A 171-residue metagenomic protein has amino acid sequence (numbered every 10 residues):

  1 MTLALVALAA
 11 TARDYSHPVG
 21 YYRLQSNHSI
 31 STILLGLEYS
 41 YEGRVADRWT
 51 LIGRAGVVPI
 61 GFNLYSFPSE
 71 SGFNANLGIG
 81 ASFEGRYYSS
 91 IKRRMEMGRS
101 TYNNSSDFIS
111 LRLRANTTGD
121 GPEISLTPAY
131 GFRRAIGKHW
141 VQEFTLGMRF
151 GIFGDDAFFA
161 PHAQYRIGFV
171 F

Functional and structural regions predicted by a protein language model:
T11-I60, Y65, T117-G121: Short glycine/proline- and aromatic-enriched beta-strand/turn motifs that initiate or cap beta-hairpins
G20-S26, S31-L35, A75-A81, D107 (+2 more regions): Residues that define the transmembrane beta-barrel architecture of outer-membrane proteins
S26-I30, G53-A55, D107-L113, P128 (+1 more regions): Membrane-embedded beta-strand positions of outer-membrane beta-barrel proteins
T32-G36, A55-G61, Y87-S89, L113-G119 (+3 more regions): Transmembrane beta-strands of outer-membrane beta-barrel pores
Y39, F83, P128-Y130, L146 (+1 more regions): Membrane-embedded beta-strands of outer-membrane beta-barrel proteins, especially the hydrophobic/small aromatic
E42, A46-T50, V58, S90-K92 (+2 more regions): Outer-membrane beta-barrel channels and translocator barrels
G61-A75, R114-G119, A163: Flexible, solvent-exposed loop segments that connect beta-strands
I79-R94, F158-F171: Outer-membrane beta-barrel "beta-signal"
